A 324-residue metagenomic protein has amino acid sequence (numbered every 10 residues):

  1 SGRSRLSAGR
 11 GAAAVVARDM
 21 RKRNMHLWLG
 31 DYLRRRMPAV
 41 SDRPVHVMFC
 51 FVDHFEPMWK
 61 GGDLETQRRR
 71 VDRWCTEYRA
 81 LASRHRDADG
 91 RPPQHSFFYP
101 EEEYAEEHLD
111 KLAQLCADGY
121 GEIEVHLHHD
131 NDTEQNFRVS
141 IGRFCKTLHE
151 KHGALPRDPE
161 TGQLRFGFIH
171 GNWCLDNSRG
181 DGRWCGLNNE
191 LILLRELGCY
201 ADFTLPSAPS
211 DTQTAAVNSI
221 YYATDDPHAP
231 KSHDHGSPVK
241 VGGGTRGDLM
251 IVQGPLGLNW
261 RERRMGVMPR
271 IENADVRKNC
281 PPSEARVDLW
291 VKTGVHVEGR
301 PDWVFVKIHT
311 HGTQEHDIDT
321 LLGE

Functional and structural regions predicted by a protein language model:
S1-R18: N-terminal amphipathic/basic-hydrophobic helices that include classical n-h-c signal peptides and signal-anchor
A17-M37, A154-V304: Active-site-adjacent pocket scaffolds in enzyme catalytic domains
R18-G121, H129, L164-F166, H170-N172 (+1 more regions): Active-site beta->alpha N-cap acidic-glycine motif
F55-P57, E101-E103, L127-N131, N172-C174 (+3 more regions): Active-site-proximal loop/turn and secondary-structure-junction residues that shape catalytic pockets, frequently
T66-R73, S96-L109, D130-R138, C174-W184 (+3 more regions): Acidic-and-aromatic substrate-binding clefts and catalytic sites of carbohydrate-active enzymes
C75-A82, L109-A113, R138-H149, L191 (+2 more regions): Generic structural signal for well-ordered alpha-helices, preferentially at hydrophobic/aromatic core positions
L112-A154: Substrate-binding cleft of extracellular glycoside hydrolase catalytic domains
R300-E324: C-terminal hydrophobic structural anchor segments that stabilize assembly/packing rather than catalytic chemistry
